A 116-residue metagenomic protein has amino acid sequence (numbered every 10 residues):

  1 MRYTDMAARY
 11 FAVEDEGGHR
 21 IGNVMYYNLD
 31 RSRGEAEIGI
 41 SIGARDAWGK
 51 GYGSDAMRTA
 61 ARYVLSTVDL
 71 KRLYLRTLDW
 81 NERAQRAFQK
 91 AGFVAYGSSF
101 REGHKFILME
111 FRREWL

Functional and structural regions predicted by a protein language model:
M1-A12: A short helix-loop-beta-strand connector motif used in the catalytic cores of GNAT acetyltransferases and, in some
Y10, D15-L116: Acyl-donor (CoA/ACP) binding surface of acyl/acetyltransferases
